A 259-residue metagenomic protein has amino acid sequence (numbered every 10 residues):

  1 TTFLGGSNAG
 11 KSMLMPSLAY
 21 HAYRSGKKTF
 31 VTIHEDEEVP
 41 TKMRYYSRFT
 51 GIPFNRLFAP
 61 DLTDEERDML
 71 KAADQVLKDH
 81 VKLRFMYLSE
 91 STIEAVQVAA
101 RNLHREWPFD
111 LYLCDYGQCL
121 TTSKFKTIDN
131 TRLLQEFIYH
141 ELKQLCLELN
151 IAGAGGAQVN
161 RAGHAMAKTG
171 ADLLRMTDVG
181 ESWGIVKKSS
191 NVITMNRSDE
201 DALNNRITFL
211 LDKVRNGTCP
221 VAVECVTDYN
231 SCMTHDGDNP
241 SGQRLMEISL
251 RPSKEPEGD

Functional and structural regions predicted by a protein language model:
T1-F58, L111, Y116-T122, K188-S190: Walker A/P-loop NTP-binding active-site region of P-loop NTPases, recognizing the glycine-rich GxxxxGKT/S
S7-A9, D36, E90-S91, D199-E200 (+1 more regions): Short, glycine-/Ser/Thr-/acidic-enriched flexible segments
S7-S12, I128-Q135, D178: Alpha-helix N-cap/helix-initiation motif
T29, G153, V192-T194: Short, well-ordered beta-strand core segments
H34-D36, G155-R161: Conserved H-loop
G51-A59, R67, Q75-K78, R84 (+4 more regions): C-terminal regions of RecA-like/P-loop NTPase motor modules
M86-L88: A contiguous, basic/glycine-rich beta-loop/short-helix subdomain that forms a polymer-engagement track
F109-I151: Helical hairpin unit composed of two closely spaced alpha helices linked by a short loop
